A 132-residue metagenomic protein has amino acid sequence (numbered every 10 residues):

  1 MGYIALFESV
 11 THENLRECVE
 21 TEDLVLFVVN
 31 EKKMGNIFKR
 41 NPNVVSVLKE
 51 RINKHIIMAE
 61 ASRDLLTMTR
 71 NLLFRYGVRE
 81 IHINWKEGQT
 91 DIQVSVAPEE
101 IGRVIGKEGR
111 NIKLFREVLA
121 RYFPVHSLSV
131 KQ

Functional and structural regions predicted by a protein language model:
M1-Q132: RNA-contacting regions in translation and RNA-metabolism proteins, encompassing KH/S1 modules where present
